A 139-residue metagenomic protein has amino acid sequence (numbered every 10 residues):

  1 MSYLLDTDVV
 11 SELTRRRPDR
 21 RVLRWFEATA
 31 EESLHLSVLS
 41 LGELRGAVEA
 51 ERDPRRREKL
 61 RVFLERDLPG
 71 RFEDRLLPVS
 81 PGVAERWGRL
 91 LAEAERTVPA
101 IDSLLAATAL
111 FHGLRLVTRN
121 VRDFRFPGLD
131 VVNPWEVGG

Functional and structural regions predicted by a protein language model:
M1, A106, L110-G139: Acidic, PIN/NYN-like endoribonuclease modules and their adjacent C-terminal/linker elements
M1-S37, E49-E65, G138-G139: Short, well-structured N-terminal submotif of metal-dependent ribonuclease cores
L5, L36-L39, V79, R119: A conserved hydrophobic position in a structured secondary element of the catalytic/binding core that shapes
D6-T7, V22, L44, W87 (+2 more regions): Generic structural signal for small/hydrophobic residues in well-ordered secondary structure, especially within
V9, S40, V83, L105 (+1 more regions): Alpha-helix capping/helix-boundary segments
E12-L13, W25, A47, R86-W87 (+2 more regions): Residues that scaffold the ATP/ADP-binding catalytic core of kinase and kinase-like folds
G46-R52, G70-R119: Active-site neighborhoods of divalent-metal-dependent phosphate/nucleic-acid chemistry enzymes
